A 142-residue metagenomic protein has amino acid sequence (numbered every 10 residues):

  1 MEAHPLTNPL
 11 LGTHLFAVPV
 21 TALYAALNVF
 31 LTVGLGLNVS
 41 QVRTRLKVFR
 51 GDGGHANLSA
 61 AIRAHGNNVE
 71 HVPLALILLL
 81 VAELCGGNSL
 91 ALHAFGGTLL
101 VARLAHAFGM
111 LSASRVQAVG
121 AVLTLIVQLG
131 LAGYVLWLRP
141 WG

Functional and structural regions predicted by a protein language model:
M1-V18: Short, strongly hydrophobic alpha-helical membrane anchors
H4, G133-G142: Juxtamembrane boundary at the C-terminal end of a transmembrane helix
A17-G34: Alpha-helical transmembrane segments
V29, G34-G36, S40-V42, A82-T98 (+2 more regions): Membrane-embedded alpha-helical bundles that constitute the cytochrome b-like, heme-associated redox core of multi-pass
L37-R63: Cytosolic, membrane-interface loops and tails of multi-pass inner-membrane proteins
A56-A60, G120-L136: Small-residue-rich segments of transmembrane alpha-helices in multi-pass membrane proteins, especially helix faces
N67-L79, Q128: Core segments of transmembrane alpha-helices that mediate helix-helix packing or line hydrophobic substrate/ligand
A105-L129: Interfacial loop-to-transmembrane junctions
